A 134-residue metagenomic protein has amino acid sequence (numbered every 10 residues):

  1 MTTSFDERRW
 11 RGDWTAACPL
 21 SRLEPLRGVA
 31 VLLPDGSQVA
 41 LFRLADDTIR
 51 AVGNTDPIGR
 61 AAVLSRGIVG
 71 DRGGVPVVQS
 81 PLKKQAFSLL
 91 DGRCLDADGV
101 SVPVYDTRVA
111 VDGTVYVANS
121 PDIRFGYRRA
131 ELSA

Functional and structural regions predicted by a protein language model:
M1-V75, S88-L89, S101-A134: N-terminal pre-ligand scaffold of iron-sulfur
D56, S80-K83: Short cysteine clusters
R93-C94: A conserved acidic, glycine/proline-rich C-terminal tail/linker
A97: A short alpha->loop->secondary-structure connector
